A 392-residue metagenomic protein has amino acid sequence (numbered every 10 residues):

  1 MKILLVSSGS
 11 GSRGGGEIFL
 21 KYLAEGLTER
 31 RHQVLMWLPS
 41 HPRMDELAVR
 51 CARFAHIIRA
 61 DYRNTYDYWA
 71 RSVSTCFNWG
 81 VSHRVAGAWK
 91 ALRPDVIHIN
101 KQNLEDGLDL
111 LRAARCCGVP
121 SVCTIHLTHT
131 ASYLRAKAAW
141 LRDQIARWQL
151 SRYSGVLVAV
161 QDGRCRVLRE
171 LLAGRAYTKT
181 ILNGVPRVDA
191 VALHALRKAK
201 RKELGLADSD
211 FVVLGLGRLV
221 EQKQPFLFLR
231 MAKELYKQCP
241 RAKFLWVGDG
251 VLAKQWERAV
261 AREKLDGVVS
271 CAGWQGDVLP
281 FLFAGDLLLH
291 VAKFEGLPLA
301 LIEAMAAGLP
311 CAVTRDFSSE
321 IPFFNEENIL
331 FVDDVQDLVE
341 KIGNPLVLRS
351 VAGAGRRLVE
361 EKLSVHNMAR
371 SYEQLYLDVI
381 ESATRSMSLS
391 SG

Functional and structural regions predicted by a protein language model:
G14-E25, F211-E234, V251-E257: A conserved mid-protein helix/loop that constitutes part of the nucleotide-sugar donor-binding site
V81-S82, I97-C117: An aromatic- and histidine-rich active-site surface loop
Q102, W274, K293: Aromatic "clamp/platform" in nucleotide-sugar-dependent glycosyltransferases that forms part of the donor/acceptor
S151-T180, V185-R187, I321: A short, active-site helix/loop in glycosyltransferases that binds the activated sugar's phosphate group
E257-G273: Nucleotide-activated donor-binding/catalytic signature segment of Leloir-type glycosyltransferases, i.e., the conserved
P310-T314: Short hydrophobic beta-strand element within catalytic cores of glycosyltransferases and related nucleotide-activated
F324-Q336, G343-L346: Conserved acidic donor-binding segment of nucleotide-sugar-dependent glycosyltransferases
V347-K362, M368-Q374: A short, well-ordered alpha-helix in the C-terminal region of glycosyltransferases
